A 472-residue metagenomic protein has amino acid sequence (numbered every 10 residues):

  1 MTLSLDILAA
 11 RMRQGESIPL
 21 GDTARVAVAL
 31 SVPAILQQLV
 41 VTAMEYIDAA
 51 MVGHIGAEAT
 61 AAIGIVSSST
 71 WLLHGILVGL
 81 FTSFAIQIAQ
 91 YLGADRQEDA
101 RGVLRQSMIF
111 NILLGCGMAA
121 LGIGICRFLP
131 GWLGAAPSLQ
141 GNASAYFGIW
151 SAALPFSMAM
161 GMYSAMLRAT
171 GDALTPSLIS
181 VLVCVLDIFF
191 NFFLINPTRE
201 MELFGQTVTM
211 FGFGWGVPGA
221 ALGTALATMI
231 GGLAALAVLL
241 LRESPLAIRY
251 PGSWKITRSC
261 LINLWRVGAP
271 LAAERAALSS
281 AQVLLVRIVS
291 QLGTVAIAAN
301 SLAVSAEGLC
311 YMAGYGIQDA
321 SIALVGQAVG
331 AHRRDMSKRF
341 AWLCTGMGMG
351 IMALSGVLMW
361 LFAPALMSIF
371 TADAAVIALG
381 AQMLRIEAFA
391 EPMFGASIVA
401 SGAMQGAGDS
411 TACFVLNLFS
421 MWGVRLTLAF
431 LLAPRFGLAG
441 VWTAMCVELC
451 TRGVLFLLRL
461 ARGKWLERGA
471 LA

Functional and structural regions predicted by a protein language model:
M1-A34, I88-P155, L186, E202-A269 (+2 more regions): Short alpha-helical transmembrane segments in multi-pass integral membrane proteins
I18-A50, H54-I55, S68-Q87, I112-A119 (+5 more regions): N-terminal transmembrane alpha-helices
V28, V32, M44, L80 (+13 more regions): Residue-level signal for transmembrane alpha-helical positions in Major Facilitator Superfamily
A29-D48, I149, M160, A227-G231 (+4 more regions): Transmembrane helical elements of multi-pass membrane transporters/channels
Q38-L39, G75, G115, A119 (+11 more regions): Residue-level hotspots within the lipid-embedded alpha helices of multi-pass solute transporters
L39-A61, P130-P137, F193-T198, T207 (+6 more regions): Helix-terminus/linker motif at the lipid-water interface of multi-pass membrane proteins
Y46-A50, F128, M162-M166, I188-F193 (+8 more regions): Alpha-helical transmembrane segments of multipass membrane proteins
T60-A120, M160-P176, V286, A299-A363 (+1 more regions): Small-residue-rich hydrophobic transmembrane alpha-helices
